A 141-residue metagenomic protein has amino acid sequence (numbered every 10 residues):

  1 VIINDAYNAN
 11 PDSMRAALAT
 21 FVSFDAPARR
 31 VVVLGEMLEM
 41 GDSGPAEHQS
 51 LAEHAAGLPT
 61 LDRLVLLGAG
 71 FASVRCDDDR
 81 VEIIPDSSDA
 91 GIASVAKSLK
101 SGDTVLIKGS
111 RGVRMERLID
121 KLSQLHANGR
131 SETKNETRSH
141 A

Functional and structural regions predicted by a protein language model:
V1-A141: ATP-dependent carboxylate-amine ligase
